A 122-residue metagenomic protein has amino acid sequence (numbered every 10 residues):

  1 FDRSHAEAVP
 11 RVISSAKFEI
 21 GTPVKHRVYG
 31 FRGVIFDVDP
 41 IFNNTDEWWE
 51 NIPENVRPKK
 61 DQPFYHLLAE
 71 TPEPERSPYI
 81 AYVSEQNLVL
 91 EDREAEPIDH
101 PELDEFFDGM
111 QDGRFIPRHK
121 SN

Functional and structural regions predicted by a protein language model:
F1-P23, Y29-R32, D39-F42, P117-N122: Mixed-charge, Lys/Arg-rich low-complexity intrinsically disordered regions
P23-K25, V34, H66-L68: Beta-strand cores of modular interaction/reader domains in eukaryotic scaffold and signaling proteins, especially PDZ
V28, D37-D39, A69-T71: Residues that form ligand- and interface-recognition hot spots within folded domains
I35, T45, P78-Y79: Intrinsically disordered, low-complexity regions enriched in proline, serine, glycine and charged residues
F42-N51: Short, solvent-exposed secondary-structure boundary/capping segments
I52-P58: Short proline/glycine-enriched turn/loop segments at secondary-structure junctions
P58-N122: Intrinsically disordered, low-complexity, charged/polar segments
